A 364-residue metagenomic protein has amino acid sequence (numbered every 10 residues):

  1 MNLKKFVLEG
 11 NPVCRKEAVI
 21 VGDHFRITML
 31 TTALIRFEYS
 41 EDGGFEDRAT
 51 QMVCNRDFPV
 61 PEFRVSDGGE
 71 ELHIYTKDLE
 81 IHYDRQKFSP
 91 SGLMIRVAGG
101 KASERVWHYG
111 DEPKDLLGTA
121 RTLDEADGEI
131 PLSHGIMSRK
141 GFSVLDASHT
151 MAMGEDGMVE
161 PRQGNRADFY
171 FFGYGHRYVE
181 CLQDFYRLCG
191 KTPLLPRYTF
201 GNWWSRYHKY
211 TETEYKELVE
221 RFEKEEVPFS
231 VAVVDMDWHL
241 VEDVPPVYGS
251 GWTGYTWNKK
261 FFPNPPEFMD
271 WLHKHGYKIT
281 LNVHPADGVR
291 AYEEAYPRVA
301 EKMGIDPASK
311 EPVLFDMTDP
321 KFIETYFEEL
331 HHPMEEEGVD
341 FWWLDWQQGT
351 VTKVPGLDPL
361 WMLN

Functional and structural regions predicted by a protein language model:
N2-C14: Short, Gly/Pro- and small/polar-rich lid/capping loops
K5, L30-G69: A low-complexity, Ser/Thr/Gly/Pro-enriched, surface-exposed linker/loop concept that marks segments flanking
F6, R64-R197, R206-Y207, E212-T213 (+1 more regions): Catalytic and substrate-binding clefts that recognize carbohydrates or anionic sugar/phosphate headgroups
V13, A18-G22, T28-T32, D67 (+3 more regions): Short, surface-exposed loop/turn motifs at beta-strand boundaries within globular domains
V19, R26, L34-I35, E71-H73 (+9 more regions): Beta-sheet entry/capping signal
M29-T31, Y39-E41, T76-D78, Y83-R85 (+8 more regions): Glycine-rich, histidine-containing beta strand-loop boundary motifs that form or position
S103, Y109, P228-N364: Aromatic- and carboxylate-enriched substrate-binding clefts and catalytic-loop regions of carbohydrate-active enzymes
K191-S205, M303-L314: N-terminal small/glycine-rich loop or linker at the start of catalytic domains across soluble metabolic enzymes
